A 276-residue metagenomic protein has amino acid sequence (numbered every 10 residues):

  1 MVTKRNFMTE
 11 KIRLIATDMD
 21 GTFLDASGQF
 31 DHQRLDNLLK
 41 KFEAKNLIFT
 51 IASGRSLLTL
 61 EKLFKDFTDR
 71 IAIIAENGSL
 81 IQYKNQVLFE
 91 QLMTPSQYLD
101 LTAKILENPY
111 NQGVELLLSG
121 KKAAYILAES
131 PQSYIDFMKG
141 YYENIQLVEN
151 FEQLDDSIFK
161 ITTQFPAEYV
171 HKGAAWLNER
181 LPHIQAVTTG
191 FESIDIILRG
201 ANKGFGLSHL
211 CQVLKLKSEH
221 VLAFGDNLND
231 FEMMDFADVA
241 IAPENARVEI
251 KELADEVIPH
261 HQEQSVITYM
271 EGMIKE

Functional and structural regions predicted by a protein language model:
M1-F7: Short, Lys/Arg-enriched N-terminal segments with co-localized hydrophobic residues within the first ~10-30 amino acids
T9-L14, H32, D195-E276: Mg2+-dependent phosphoryl-transfer enzymes with acidic/Ser/Thr/Gly-rich catalytic loops
K11-G28: Asp-based phosphoryl-transfer active-site loop
F30-Q132: Active-site phosphate-binding/coordination module
N46-T50, D69-I71, F159-K160, E219-H220 (+2 more regions): Short active-site oxyanion
F67-D69, N77, R180-P182, F236-A237 (+1 more regions): Short, structured coil segments at secondary-structure junctions
R70-E76, Q91, D136-K139, Q185-V187 (+2 more regions): Short hydrophobic/aromatic-enriched beta-strand-loop microsegments
K104, N111-F224, E232-M233, N245: Conserved acidic, metal-coordinating active-site core of Asp-based, Mg2+-dependent phosphoryl-transfer enzymes
